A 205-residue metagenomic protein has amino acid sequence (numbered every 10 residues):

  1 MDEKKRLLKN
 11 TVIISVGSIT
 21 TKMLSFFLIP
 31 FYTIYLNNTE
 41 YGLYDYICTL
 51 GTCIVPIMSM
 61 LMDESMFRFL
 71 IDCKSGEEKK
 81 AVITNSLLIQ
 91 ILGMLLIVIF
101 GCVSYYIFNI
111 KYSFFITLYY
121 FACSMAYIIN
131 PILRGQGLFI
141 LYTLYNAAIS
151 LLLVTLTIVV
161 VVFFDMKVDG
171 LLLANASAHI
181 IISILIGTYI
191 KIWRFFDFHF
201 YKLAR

Functional and structural regions predicted by a protein language model:
M1-L7, F114, I140-L144, V168-A174 (+1 more regions): Interhelical loop/hinge segments that connect adjacent transmembrane helices in multipass membrane
R6-D63, V154: Signature of the first transmembrane helix
L7-L8, D45, S75-L92: Interfacial transmembrane-helix starts/ends
S18, K22, T49-T52, M94 (+3 more regions): Residue-level recognition of pore/gate-forming positions within transmembrane alpha-helices of multi-pass
F31, M58-K74, R194: Helix-loop junctions and terminal segments of transmembrane helices in multi-pass membrane transport/translocation
T33-E40, F108-F114, Q136-L144, L151-S183: Membrane-interface helix-loop junctions in multi-pass transport and translocation proteins
F69, C123-N146: Membrane-interface junctions at transmembrane-helix termini in multi-pass inner-membrane proteins
L88-Y119, D169-K191: Short alpha-helical transmembrane segments in multi-pass integral membrane proteins
